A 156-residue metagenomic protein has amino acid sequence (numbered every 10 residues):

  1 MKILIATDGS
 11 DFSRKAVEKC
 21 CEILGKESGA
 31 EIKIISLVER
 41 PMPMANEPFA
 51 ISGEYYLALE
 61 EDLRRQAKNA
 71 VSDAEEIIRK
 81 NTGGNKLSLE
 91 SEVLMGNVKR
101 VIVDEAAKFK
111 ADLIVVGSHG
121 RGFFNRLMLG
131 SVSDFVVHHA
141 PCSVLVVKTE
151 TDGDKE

Functional and structural regions predicted by a protein language model:
K2-E54: Small/aliphatic-rich secondary-structure junction motif
A16, M44-E47, V103-D104, L127-M128 (+1 more regions): Short, well-ordered secondary-structure micro-motifs
K33-I35, E90-L94, L145: General small-molecule cofactor/ligand-binding pocket signal
L37-N69, D152-E156: Acidic, proline/glycine-rich short linear motifs
E76-I114, T151-E156: Structural beta-alpha unit
L113-F135, G153-E156: Glycine-rich, Arg-bearing micro-motifs that act as flexible, cationic patches
C142-D154: Short, flexible loop segments at boundaries between secondary-structure elements
